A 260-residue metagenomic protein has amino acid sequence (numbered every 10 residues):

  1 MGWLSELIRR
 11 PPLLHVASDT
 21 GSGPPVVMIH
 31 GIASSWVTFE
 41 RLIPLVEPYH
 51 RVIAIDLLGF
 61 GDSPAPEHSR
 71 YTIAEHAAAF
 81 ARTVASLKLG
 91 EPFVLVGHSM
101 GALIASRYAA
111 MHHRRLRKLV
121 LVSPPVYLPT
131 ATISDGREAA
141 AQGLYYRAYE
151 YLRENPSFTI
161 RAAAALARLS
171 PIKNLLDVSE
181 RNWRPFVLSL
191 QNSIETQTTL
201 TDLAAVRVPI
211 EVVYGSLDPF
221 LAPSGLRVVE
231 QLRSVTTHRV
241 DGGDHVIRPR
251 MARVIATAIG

Functional and structural regions predicted by a protein language model:
M1-V26, E47-R51, A77, R82-P92 (+8 more regions): Alpha/beta-hydrolase fold catalytic core
P11, W36-P44, D62-A65, I104 (+3 more regions): Short N-terminal helix/helix-N-cap motif within the alpha/beta-hydrolase-1
S18-D62: Conserved HGGG/HGGXW glycine-rich cap/lid loop of the alpha/beta-hydrolase fold
A54-V96: Active-site loop/oxyanion-hole signature of alpha/beta-hydrolase fold enzymes
G97-G101, A105: Gly/Ala-rich beta-loop-alpha elbow adjacent to hydrolase catalytic centers
S106-M111, L116-Y151: Flexible "cap/lid" loop of the alpha/beta hydrolase fold
L121, T130-I133, E150-A205: Conserved alpha/beta-hydrolase catalytic His-Asp/Glu region
I210-G243, P249-M251: Conserved loop-alpha-helix segment in the C-terminal half of the alpha/beta-hydrolase fold that carries the catalytic
